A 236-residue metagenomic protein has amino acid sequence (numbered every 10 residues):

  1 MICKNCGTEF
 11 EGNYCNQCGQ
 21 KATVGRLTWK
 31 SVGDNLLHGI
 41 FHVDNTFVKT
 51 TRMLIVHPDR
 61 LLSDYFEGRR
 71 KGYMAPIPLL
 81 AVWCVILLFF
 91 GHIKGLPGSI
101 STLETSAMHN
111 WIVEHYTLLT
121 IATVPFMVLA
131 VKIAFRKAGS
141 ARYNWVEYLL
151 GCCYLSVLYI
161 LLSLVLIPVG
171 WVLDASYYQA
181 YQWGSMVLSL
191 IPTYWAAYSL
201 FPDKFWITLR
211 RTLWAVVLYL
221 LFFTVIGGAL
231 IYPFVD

Functional and structural regions predicted by a protein language model:
M1-D236: Membrane-proximal intrinsically disordered regions of secretory-pathway and membrane-system proteins
